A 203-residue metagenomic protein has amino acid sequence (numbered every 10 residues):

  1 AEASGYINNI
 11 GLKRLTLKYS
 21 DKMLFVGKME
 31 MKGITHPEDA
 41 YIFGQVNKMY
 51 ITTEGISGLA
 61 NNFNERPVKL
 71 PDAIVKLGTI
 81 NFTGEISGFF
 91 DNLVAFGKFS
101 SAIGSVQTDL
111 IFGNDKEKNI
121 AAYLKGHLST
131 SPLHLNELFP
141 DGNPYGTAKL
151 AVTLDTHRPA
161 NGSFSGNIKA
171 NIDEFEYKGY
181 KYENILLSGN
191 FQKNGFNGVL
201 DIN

Functional and structural regions predicted by a protein language model:
A1-L24, P37-N203: Extended amphipathic, helix-rich lipid-handling scaffolds
M29: Conserved two-metal-ion catalytic palm core of "right-hand" nucleic acid polymerases, unifying RNA-dependent RNA
